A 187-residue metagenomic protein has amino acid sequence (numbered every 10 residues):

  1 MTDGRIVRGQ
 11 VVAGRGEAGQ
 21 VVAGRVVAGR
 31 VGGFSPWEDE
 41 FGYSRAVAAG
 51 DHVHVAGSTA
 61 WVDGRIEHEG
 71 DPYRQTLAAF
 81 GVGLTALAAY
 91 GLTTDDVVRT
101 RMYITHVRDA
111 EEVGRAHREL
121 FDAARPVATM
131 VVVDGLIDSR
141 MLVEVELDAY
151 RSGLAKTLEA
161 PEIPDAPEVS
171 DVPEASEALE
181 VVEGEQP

Functional and structural regions predicted by a protein language model:
M1-G81, T85-Y90, D95-V98, I104-P187: N-terminal presequence-like segments and the immediate start of the first folded domain
